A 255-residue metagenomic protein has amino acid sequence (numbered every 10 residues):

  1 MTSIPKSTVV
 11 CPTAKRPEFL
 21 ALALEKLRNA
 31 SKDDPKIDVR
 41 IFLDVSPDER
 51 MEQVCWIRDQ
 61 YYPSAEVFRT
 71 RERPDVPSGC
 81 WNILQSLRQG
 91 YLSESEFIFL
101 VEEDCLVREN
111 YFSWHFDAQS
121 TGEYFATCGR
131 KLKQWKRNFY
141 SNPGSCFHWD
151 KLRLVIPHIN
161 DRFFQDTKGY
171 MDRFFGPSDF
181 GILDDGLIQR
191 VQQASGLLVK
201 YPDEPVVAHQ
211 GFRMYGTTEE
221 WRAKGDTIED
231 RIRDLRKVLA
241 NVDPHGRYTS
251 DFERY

Functional and structural regions predicted by a protein language model:
K6-T8, D38, L187: Cell-envelope/extracellular polymer assembly enzymes that use nucleotide-activated donors
T8-R16, A30: A conserved hydrophobic helix/loop-capping motif in glycosyltransferases and polysaccharide synthases
P17-A21: A structural helix-start
L22-A23, Q165-Y255: C-terminal catalytic/acceptor-binding lobe
E25-K36: Short, acidic, metal-binding catalytic loop of nucleotide-sugar glycosyltransferases
S46-S95: Active-site-proximal specificity loops/subdomain of glycosyltransferases
S95-L106: Short beta-strand-to-loop acidic/aromatic patch adjacent to the donor-nucleotide binding site
R108-P177, G181, D185: Conserved catalytic core of nucleotide-sugar-dependent glycosyltransferases
